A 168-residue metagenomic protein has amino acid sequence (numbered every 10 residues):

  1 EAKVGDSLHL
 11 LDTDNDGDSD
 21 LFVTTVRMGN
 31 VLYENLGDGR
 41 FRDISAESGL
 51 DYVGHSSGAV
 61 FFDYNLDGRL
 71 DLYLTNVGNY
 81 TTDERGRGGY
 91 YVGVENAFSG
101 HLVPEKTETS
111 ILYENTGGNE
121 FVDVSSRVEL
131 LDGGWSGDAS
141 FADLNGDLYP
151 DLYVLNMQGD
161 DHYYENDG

Functional and structural regions predicted by a protein language model:
E1-G168: Acidic, glycine/proline-rich Ca2+-coordinating loop motifs
